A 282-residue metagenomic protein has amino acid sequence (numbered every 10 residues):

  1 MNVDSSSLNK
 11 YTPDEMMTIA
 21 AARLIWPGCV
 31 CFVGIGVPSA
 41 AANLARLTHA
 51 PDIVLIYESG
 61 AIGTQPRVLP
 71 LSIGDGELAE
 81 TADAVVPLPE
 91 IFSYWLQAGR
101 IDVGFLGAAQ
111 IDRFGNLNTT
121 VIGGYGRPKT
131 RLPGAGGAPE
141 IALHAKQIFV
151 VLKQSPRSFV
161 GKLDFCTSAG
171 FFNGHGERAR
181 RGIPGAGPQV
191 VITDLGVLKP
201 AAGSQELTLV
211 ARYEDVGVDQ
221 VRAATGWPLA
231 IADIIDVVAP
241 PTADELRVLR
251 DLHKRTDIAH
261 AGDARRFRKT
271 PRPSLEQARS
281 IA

Functional and structural regions predicted by a protein language model:
N2, L69-D244: Conserved phosphate- and dinucleotide-binding cores of soluble alpha/beta proteins, encompassing both enzyme active
N2-A82: N-terminal active-site beta-alpha-beta segment that forms phosphate/nucleotide-binding and substrate-recognition loops
I25, C29, A45, H49 (+5 more regions): Structural signal for hydrophobic packing residues in well-ordered secondary-structure cores of soluble enzyme domains
A42, V54, I62, G76 (+4 more regions): Short, surface-exposed, charged/polar-biased interaction segments
D52-A61, A79-D83, F114, K129-P133 (+2 more regions): Short, Lys/Arg-enriched charge-dense amphipathic segments
G60-V68, V85-P89, G136-E140, H260-Q277: Short, surface-exposed, charge-dense and proline/glycine-enriched linear segments
D233-A282: A conserved C-terminal secondary-structure "cap"
